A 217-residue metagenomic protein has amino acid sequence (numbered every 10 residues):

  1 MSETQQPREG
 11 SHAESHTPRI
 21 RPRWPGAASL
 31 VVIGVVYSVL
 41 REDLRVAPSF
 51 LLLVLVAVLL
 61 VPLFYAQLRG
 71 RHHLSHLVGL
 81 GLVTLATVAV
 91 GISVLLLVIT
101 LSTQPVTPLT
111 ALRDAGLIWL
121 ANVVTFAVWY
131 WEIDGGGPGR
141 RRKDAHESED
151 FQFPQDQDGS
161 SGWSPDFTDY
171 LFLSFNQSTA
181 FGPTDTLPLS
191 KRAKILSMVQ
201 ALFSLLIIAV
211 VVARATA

Functional and structural regions predicted by a protein language model:
E14-A28: N-terminal membrane topogenic signal
P25-G26, V46-L59: Structural signature of hydrophobic alpha-helical transmembrane segments
Y37-F50, L68-G70: Short, hydrophobic transmembrane alpha-helix segments
L52, L74-A86: Cytoplasmic-side transmembrane-helix entry/capping segments in multi-pass membrane proteins
L63-H73: C-terminal ends of transmembrane helices
L101-G139: Pore-domain transmembrane helices of cation channels
W129, G135-T186: Membrane-proximal soluble regions of multi-pass membrane proteins
S164-A217: Pore domain of cation channels
